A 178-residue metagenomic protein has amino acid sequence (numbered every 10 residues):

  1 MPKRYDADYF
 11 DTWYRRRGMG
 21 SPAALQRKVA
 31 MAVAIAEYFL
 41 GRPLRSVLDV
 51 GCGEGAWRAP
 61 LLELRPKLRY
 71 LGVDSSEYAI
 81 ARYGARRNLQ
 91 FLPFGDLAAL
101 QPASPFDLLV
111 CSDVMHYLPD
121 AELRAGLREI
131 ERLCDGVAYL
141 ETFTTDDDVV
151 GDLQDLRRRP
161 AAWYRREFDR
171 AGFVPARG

Functional and structural regions predicted by a protein language model:
M1-P102, L118-G178: Class I (Rossmann-like) S-adenosyl-L-methionine-dependent methyltransferase catalytic domain, capturing the SAM-binding
V110: A conserved beta-strand element that flanks and buttresses the S-adenosyl-L-methionine
D113-Y117: Short catalytic micro-motifs in class I SAM-dependent methyltransferases
